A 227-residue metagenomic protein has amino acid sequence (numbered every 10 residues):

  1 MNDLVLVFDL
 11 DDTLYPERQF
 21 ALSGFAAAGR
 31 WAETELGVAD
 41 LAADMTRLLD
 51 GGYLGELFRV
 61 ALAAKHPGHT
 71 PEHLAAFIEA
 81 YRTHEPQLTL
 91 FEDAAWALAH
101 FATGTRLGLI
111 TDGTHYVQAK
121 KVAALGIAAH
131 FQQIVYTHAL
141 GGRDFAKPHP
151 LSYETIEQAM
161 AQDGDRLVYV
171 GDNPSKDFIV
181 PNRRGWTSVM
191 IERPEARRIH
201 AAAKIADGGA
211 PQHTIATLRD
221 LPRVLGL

Functional and structural regions predicted by a protein language model:
M1-D3, A95, A99, H115 (+1 more regions): Asp-based, Mg2+/Mn2+-dependent phosphohydrolase catalytic module
N2-E92, W96-A99, Y116: N-terminal helical cap/lid subdomain that shapes the substrate entry/recognition surface in HAD-like hydrolases
T103-G104: Structured helix-beta-strand junction loops
T111: Conserved phosphate-coupling serine/threonine residues in phosphotransfer and NTP-handling enzymes
